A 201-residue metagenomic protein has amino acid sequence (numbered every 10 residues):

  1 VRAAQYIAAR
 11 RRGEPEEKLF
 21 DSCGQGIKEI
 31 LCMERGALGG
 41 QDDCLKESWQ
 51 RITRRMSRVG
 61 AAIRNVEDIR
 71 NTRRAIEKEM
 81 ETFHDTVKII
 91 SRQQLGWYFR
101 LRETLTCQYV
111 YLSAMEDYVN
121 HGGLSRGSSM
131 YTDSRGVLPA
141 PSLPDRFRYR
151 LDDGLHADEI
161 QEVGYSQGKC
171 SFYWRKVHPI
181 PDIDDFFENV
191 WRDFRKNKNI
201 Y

Functional and structural regions predicted by a protein language model:
V1-Y201: Glycine- and aromatic-enriched mobile tails/lids
